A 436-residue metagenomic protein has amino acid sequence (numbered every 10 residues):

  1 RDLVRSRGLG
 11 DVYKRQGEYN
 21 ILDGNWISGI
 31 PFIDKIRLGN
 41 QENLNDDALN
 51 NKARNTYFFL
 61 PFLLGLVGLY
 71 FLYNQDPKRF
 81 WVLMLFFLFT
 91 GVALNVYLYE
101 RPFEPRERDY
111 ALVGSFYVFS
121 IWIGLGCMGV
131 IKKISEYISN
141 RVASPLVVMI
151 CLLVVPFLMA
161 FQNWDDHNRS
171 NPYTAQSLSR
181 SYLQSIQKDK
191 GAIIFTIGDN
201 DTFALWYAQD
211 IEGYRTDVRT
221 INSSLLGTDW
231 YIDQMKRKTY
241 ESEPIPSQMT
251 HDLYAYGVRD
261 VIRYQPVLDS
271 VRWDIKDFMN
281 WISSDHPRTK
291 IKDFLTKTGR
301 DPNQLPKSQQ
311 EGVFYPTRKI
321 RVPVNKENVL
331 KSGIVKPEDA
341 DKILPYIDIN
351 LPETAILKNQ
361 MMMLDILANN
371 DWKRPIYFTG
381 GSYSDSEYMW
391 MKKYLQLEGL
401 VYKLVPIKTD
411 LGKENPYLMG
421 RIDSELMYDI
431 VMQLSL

Functional and structural regions predicted by a protein language model:
R1, S6, G10-L112, F119-G191 (+1 more regions): ER/secretory pathway lumenal C-terminal domains and tails of membrane proteins involved in glycoprotein biogenesis
